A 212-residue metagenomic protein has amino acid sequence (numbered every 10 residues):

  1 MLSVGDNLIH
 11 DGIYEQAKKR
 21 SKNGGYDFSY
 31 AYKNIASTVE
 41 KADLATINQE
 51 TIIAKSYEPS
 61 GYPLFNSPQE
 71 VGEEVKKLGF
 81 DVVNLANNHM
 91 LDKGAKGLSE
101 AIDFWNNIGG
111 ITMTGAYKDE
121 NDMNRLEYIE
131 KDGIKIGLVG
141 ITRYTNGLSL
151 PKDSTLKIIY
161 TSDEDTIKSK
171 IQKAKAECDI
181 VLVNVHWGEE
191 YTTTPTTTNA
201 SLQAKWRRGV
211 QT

Functional and structural regions predicted by a protein language model:
M1-T212: Acidic, metal/ion-coordinating pockets
